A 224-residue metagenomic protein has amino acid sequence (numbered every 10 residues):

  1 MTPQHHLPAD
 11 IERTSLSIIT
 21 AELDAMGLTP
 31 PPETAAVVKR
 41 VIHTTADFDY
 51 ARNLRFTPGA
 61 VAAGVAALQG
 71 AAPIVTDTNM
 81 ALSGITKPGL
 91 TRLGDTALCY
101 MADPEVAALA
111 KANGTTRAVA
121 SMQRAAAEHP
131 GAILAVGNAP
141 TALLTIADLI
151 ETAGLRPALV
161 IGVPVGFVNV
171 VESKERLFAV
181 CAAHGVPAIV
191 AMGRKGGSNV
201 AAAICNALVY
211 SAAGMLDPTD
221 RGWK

Functional and structural regions predicted by a protein language model:
M1-P31: Charged, compositionally biased N-terminal leader segments and the immediate start of the first structured element
I18-T29, T44-F48, A67-A71, P88 (+4 more regions): Change "in soluble alpha/beta enzymes" to "in soluble alpha/beta proteins
R52-A67: A short, well-structured juxtamembrane/interface segment
D77, I161-G162, I204: Buried hydrophobic positions in well-ordered alpha/beta secondary-structure cores of metabolic enzymes
A81-G84, T141-I146, F167-V171, G197-A201: Short glycine/serine/threonine-rich phosphate/pyrophosphate-binding segments that cradle anionic phosphate groups
L90-H129: Long, charge-dense
A158-F167: ADP-ribose/adenylate-binding Rossmann-like module
V168-K224: C-terminal functional extensions of proteins
